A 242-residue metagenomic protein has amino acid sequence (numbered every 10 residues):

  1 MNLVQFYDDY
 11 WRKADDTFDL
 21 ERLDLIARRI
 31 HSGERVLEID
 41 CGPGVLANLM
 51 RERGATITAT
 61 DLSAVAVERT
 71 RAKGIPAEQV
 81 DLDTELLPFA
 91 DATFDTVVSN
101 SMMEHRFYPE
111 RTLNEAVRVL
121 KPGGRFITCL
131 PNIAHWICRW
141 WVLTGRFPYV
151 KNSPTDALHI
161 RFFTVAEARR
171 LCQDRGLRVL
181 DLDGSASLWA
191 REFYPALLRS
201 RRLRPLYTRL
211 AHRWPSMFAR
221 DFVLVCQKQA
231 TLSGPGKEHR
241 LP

Functional and structural regions predicted by a protein language model:
M1-A90, T96-V98, L113, G184-S187 (+2 more regions): Conserved N-terminal segment of class I S-adenosyl-L-methionine
D9, L20, V45, R69 (+2 more regions): S-adenosyl-L-methionine-dependent methyltransferase catalytic module, highlighting the catalytic core
R35, G123-R125: Short glycine-centered segments of the SAM/dcSAM-binding site in methyltransferase folds
T84, E104, H135: Active-site micro-motifs of SAM-dependent methyltransferase domains
A90-D91, Y108: Acidic/polar helix N-cap motif
V98-Y108: A short SAM/SAH-binding and catalytic strip from SAM-dependent methyltransferases
R118-K121: Short, cationic motifs built from Arg/Lys/His that form the positively charged side of catalytic pockets
